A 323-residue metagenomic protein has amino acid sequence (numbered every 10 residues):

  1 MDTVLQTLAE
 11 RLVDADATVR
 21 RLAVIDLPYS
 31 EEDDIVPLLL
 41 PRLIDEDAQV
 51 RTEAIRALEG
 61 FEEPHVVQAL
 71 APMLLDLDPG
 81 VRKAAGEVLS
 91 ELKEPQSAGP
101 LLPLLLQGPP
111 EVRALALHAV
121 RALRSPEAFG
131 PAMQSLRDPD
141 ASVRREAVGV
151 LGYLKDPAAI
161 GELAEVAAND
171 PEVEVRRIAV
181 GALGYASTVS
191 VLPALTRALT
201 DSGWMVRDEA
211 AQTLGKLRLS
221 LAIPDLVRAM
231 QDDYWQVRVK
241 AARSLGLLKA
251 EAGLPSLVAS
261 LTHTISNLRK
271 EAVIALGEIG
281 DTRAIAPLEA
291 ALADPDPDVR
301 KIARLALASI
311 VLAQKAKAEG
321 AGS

Functional and structural regions predicted by a protein language model:
M1-R11, E32-I44, E63-L75, E94-L106 (+7 more regions): Amphipathic alpha-helical scaffolding segments comprising HEAT/armadillo-like alpha-solenoid repeats
T7-S30: Alpha-helical segment of the N-proximal tetratricopeptide repeat
A15-D16, E46-D47, L77-D78, G108-P109 (+6 more regions): Short inter-helical turns and helix N-cap capping residues of alpha-solenoid HEAT/ARM repeat scaffolds
R21-D26, A48-G60, K83-E87, H118: Non-membrane alpha-helical segments in proteins
D26, A57, V88-E91, A119-A122 (+7 more regions): Core register positions within helices of long alpha-helical scaffolds
Q231-L305: Ankyrin-repeat and related helical/solenoid repeat scaffolds used for protein-protein interactions
